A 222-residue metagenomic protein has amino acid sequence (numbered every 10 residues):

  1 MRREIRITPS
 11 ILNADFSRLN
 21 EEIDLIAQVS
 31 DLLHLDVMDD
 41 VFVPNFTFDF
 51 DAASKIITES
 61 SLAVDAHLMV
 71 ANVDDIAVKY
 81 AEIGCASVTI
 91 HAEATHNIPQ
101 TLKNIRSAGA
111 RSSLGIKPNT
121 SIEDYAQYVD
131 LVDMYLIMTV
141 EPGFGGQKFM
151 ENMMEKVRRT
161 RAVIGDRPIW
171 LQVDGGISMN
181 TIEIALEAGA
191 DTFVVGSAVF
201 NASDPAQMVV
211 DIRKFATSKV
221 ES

Functional and structural regions predicted by a protein language model:
M1-T89, T95-N97, N104, S112 (+6 more regions): Conserved N-terminal beta1-alpha1 strand-loop-helix module at the mouth
S17, E21, V163, L171-Q172 (+1 more regions): Non-catalytic terminal and connector segments of soluble metabolic enzymes
H34, Q172-V173: Generic enzyme active-site microenvironment
V37, A92, I116-P118, T139-V140 (+2 more regions): Short secondary-structure boundary segments
G84, G109, T139, G189 (+1 more regions): Conserved functional loop/turn residues at catalytic and ligand-binding sites
G176-A188: Acidic, divalent-metal-coordinating active-site segment for phosphoryl/phosphodiester hydrolysis, typified by short
